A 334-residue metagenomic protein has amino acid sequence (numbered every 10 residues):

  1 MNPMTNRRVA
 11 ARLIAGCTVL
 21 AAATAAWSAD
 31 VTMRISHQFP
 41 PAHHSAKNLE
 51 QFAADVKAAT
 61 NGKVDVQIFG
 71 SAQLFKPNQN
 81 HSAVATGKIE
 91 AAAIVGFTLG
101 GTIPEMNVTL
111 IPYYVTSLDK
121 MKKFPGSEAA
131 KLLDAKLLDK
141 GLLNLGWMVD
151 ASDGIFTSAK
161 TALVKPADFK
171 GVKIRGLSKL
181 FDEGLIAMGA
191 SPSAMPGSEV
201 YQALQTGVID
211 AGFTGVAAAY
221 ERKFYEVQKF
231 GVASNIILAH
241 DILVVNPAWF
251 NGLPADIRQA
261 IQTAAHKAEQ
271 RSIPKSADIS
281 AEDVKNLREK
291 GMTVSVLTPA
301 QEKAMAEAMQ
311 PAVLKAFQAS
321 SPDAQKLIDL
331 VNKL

Functional and structural regions predicted by a protein language model:
N2, I14-G16, A29-K120, E128-L334: N-terminal secretory/targeting leader peptides
N6-A11: N-terminal export leaders
A23-T24, S28: N-terminal signal peptide c-region/cleavage motif recognized by signal peptidases
